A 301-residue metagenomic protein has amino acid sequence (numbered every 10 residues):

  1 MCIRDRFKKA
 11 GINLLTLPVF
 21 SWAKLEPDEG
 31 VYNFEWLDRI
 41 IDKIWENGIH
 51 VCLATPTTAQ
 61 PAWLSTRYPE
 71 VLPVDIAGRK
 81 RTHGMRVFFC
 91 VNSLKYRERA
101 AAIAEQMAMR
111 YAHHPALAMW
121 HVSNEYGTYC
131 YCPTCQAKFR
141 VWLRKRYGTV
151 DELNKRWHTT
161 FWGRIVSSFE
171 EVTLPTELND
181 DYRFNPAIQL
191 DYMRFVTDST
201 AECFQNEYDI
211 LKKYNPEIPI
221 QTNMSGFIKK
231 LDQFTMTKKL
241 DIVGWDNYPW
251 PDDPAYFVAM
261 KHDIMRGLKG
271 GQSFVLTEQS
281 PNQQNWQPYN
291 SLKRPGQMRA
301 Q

Functional and structural regions predicted by a protein language model:
M1-I3: Short, small-residue-biased leader/transition segments that mark boundaries at the very start of proteins
F7-K9, I41-E46, M109-P115, Q233-K238 (+1 more regions): Acidic (Asp/Glu)-rich catalytic clusters
F7-R79, N206-Y214: Aromatic-lined substrate-binding rim segments of carbohydrate-active enzymes
P18-S21, A54-W63, A118-G127, N223-K229 (+1 more regions): Short, solvent-exposed turn/loop segments enriched in Gly/Ser/Thr/Pro and often Arg
E35-D42, E46, A102, Q106 (+4 more regions): Alpha-helical scaffolding segments of alpha/beta enzyme cores, especially the outer helices of TIM-barrel or partial
A77-I242, D246-V258: Polysaccharide-binding and catalytic clefts of secreted carbohydrate-active enzymes
P175-D191, I264-G296: Active-site clefts of carbohydrate-active enzymes
